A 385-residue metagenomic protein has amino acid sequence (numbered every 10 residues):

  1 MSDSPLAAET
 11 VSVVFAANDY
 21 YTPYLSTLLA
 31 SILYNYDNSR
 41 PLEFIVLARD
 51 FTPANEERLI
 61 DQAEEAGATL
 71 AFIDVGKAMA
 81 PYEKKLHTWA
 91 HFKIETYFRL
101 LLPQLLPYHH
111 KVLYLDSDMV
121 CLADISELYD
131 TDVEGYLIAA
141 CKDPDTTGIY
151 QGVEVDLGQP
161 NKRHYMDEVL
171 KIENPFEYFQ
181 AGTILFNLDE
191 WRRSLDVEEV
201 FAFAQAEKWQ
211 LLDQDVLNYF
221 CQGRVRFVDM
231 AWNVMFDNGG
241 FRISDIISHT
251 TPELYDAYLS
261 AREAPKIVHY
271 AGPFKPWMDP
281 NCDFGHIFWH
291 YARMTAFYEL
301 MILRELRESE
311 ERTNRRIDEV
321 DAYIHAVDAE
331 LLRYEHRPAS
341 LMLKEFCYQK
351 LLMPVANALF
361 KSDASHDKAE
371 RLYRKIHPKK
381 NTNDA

Functional and structural regions predicted by a protein language model:
M1-V11, A17, A181, F186-A385: A glycosyltransferase accessory/donor-loop signature
T22-D37: Histidine-anchored nucleotide/phosphate-binding helix
E43-D50, A140-C141: Short internal beta-strands
A63-Q104: Active-site-proximal specificity loops/subdomain of glycosyltransferases
V112: Short aromatic/hydrophobic "clamp" motif used to bind/position activated sugar donors
D116-V120: The conserved acidic donor/metal-binding loop of glycosyltransferases
C121-E154: Conserved donor-nucleotide/metal-binding helix-loop-beta segment in metal-dependent transferases, i.e., the alpha-helix
D145-E198, N218: Extended catalytic-interface subdomain
